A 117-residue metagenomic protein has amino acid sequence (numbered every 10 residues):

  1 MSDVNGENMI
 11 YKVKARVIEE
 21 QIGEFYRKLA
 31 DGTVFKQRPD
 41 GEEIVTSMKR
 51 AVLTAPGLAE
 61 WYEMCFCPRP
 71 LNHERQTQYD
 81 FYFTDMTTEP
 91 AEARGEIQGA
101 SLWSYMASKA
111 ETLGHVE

Functional and structural regions predicted by a protein language model:
M1-A59, M64-Q76, I97-E117: Short S/T/G/P-rich N-terminal loop/turn motif that feeds into the first structured element of a domain
G32-Q37, F81-P90: A common structural junction motif
I44, T84-Q98: Conserved short beta-strand edge segments in small beta-sheet-based binding/regulatory domains
T77-D80, T88-A93, E117: Phox homology (PX) phosphoinositide-binding domain
